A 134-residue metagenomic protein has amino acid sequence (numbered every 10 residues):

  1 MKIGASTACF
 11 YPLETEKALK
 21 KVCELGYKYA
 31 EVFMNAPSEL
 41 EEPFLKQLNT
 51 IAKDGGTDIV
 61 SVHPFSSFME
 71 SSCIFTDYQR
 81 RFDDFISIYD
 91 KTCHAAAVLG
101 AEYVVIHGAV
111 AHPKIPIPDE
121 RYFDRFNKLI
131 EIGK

Functional and structural regions predicted by a protein language model:
K2-T7, A30-V32, I59-P64, V104-I106: Hydrophobic faces of well-ordered beta-strands that scaffold small-molecule active sites in alpha/beta enzyme cores
A5, V22, A30, A52 (+3 more regions): Conserved, mostly hydrophobic/aromatic
A8-T15, F33-Q47, A111-I117: Acidic-and-aromatic substrate-binding clefts and catalytic sites of carbohydrate-active enzymes
E16-A36, T92, L99-G100: Catalytic domains of carbohydrate-active enzymes, especially glycoside hydrolases
E16-K17, D54, D58, C73-K134: Active-site acidic/histidine proton-transfer and metal-coordination neighborhood in alpha/beta enzyme cores
L19, L45-N49, I130: Short amphipathic alpha-helical segments and helix-helix/interface helices
L40-S61, Y122-F123: Short acidic, glycine/proline-enriched helix-loop-strand junctions
S66-F68: Aromatic-lined carbohydrate-binding surfaces of glycoside hydrolases
